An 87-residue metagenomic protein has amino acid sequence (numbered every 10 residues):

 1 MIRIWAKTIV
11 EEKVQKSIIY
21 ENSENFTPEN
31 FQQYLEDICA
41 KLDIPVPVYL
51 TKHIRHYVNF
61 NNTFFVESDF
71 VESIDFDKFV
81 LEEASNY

Functional and structural regions predicted by a protein language model:
M1-E21: Short, extreme N-terminal segment that most often corresponds to the first beta-strand
V14-K41: Short, flexible N-terminal segments of the mature chain
Y34-Y87: Acidic, low-complexity intrinsically disordered segments
